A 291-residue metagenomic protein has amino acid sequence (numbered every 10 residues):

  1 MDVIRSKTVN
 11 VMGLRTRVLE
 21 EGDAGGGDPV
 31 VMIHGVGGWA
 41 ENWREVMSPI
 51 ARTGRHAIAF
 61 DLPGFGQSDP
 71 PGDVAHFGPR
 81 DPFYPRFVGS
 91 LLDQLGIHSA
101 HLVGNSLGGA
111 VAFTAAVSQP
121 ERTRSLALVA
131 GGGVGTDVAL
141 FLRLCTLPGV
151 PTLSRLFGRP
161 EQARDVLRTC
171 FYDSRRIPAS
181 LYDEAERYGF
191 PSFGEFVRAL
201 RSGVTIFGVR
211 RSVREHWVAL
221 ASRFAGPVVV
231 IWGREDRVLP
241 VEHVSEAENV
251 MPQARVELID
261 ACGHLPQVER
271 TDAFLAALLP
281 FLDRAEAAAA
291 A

Functional and structural regions predicted by a protein language model:
V9-M12, L19, A59-V103, L107 (+1 more regions): Active-site loop/oxyanion-hole signature of alpha/beta-hydrolase fold enzymes
L14, L19-D69: Conserved HGGG/HGGXW glycine-rich cap/lid loop of the alpha/beta-hydrolase fold
T16, F157-R223: Conserved alpha/beta-hydrolase catalytic His-Asp/Glu region
V117, R124-F157: Flexible "cap/lid" loop of the alpha/beta hydrolase fold
R211, E235-L239: Acidic catalytic loop of the alpha/beta-hydrolase fold
W217, G226, P240-N249: Short alpha-helix in the alpha/beta-hydrolase fold that links the catalytic acid
F224, V230-W232: Short beta-strand/loop motif that positions the catalytic acidic residue of the alpha/beta-hydrolase fold
A254-A291: Catalytic active-site module of serine/aspartate enzymes centered on a nucleophile-bearing elbow/loop
